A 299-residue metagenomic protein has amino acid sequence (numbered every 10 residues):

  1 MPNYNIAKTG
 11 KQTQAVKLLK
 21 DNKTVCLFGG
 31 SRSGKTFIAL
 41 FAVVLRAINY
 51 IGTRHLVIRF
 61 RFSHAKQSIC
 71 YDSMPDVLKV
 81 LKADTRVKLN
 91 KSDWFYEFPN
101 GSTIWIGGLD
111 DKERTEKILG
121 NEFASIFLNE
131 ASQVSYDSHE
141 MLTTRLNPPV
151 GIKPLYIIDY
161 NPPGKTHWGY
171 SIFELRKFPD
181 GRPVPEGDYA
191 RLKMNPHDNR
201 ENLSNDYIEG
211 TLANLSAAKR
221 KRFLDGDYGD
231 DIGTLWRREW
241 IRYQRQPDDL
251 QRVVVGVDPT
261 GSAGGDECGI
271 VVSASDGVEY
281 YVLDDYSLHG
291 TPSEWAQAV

Functional and structural regions predicted by a protein language model:
M1-T24, D258: Pre-P-loop entry segment of helicase/translocase ATPase cores
T36-Y50: Walker A/P-loop NTP-binding motif
T53-A65: Conserved RecA-like ASCE P-loop NTPase motor core of nucleic-acid helicases/translocases
K66, C70-A124: Inter-Walker segment of RecA-like/P-loop motor cores
N129-E130, P259: Walker B catalytic acidic pair
Q133-N202, Y207-G210: ASCE P-loop NTPase helicase motor core
R200-V257: ATPase catalytic-site recognition across NTP-hydrolyzing enzymes
G264, V271-V299: Nucleic-acid-processing active sites and adjacent nucleic-acid-binding tracks, predominantly divalent metal-dependent
